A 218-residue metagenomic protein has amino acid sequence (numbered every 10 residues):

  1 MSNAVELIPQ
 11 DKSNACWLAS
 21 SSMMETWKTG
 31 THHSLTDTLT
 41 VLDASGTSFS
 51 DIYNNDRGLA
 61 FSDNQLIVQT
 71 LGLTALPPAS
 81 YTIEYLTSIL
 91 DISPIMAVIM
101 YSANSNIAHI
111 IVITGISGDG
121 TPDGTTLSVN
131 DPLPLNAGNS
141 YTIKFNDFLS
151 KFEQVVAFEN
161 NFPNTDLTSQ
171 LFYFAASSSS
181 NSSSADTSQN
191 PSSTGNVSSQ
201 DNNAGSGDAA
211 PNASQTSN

Functional and structural regions predicted by a protein language model:
M1-T47: Active-site nucleophile-adjacent alpha helix/oxyanion-hole segment immediately C-terminal to the catalytic cysteine
N3, L39-S177: Conserved active-site-adjacent core of cysteine acyl-enzyme catalytic domains
S178-N218: Ser/Thr/Gly/Pro-rich low-complexity, disordered linker/stalk segments of secreted and cell-surface proteins
